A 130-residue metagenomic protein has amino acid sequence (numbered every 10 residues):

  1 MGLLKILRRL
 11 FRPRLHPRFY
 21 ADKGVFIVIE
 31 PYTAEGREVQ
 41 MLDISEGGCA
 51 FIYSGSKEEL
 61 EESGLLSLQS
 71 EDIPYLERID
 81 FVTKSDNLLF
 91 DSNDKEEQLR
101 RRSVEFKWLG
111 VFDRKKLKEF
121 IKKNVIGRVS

Functional and structural regions predicted by a protein language model:
M1-K57, K118-S130: N-terminal helix initiation/capping motif
P17, E58-L60, Y75, K95-L99: A generic structural micro-feature
A21, T83, V104-F106: Extended beta-sheet lipid-handling architectures
G24-E30, E61-R78: Short conserved beta-strand and strand-loop elements enriched in small hydrophobics with frequent Asp/Gly
E38-Q40, E77-D86: Short beta-strand-centered aromatic/proline hotspots
D43, T83-F90, W108: A residue-level detector for short acidic-glycine micro-motifs
C49-Y53, L88-E105: Short, solvent-exposed secondary-structure boundary/capping segments
W108, R114-K118: Well-ordered alpha/beta subsegment
